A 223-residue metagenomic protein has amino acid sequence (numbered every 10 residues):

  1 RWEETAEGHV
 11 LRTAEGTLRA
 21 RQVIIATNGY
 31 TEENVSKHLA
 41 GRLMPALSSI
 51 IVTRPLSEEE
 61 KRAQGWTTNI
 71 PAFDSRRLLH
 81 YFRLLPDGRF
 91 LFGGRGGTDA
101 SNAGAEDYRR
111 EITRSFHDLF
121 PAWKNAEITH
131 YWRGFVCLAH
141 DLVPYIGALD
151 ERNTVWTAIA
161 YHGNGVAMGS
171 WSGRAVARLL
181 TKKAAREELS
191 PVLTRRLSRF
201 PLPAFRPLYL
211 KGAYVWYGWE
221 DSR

Functional and structural regions predicted by a protein language model:
R1-G8, L18, I25, L208-Y209 (+2 more regions): Extended alpha-helical regions
E3-G8, G16-E59, A63-N153: Active-site substrate-recognition segment that forms the wall of the catalytic cavity or substrate channel
E151-R223: C-terminal lid/capping helical subdomain adjacent to the catalytic/cofactor pocket in oxidative enzymes
